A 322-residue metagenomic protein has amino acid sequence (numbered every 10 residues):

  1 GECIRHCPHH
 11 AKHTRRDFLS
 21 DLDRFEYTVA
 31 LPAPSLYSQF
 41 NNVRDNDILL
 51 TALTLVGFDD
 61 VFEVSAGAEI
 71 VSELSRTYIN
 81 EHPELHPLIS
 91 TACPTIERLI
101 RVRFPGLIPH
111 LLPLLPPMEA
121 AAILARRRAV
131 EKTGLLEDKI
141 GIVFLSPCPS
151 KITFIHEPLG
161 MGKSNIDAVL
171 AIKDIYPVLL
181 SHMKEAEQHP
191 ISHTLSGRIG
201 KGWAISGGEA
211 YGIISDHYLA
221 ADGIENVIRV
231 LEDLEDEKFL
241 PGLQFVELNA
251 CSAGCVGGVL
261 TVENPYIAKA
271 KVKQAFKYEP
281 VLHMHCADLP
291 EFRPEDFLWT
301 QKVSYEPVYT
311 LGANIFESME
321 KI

Functional and structural regions predicted by a protein language model:
G1-H13, D17: Long, contiguous juxta-domain segments that are non-catalytic but functionally important
R15-I322: Iron-sulfur-associated redox domains of electron-transfer enzymes in respiratory and anaerobic energy metabolism
